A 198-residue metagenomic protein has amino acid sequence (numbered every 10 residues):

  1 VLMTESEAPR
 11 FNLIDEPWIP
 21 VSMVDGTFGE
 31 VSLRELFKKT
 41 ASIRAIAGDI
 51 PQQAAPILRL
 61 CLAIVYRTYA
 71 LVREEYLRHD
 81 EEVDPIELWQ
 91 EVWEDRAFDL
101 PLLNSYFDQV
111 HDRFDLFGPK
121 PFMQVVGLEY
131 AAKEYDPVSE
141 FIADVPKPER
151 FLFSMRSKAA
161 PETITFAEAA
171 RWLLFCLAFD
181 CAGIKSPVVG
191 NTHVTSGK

Functional and structural regions predicted by a protein language model:
V1-R156, A160-K198: Conserved small-residue
